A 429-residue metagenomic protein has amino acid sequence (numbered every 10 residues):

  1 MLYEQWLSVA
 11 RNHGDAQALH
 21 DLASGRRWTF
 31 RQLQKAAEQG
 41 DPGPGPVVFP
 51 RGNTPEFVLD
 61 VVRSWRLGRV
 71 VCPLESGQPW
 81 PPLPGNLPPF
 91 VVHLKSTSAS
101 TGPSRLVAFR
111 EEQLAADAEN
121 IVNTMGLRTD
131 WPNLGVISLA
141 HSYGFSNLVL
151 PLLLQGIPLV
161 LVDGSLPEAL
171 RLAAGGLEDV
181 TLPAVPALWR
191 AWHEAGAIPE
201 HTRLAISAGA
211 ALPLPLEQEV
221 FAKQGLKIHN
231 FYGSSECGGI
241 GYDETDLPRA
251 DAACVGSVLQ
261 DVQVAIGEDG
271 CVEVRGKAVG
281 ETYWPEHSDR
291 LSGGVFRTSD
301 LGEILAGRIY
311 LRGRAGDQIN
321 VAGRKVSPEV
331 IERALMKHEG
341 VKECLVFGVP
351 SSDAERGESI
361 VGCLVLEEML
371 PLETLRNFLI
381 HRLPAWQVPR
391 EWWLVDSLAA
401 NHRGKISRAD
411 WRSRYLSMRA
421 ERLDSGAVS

Functional and structural regions predicted by a protein language model:
L2, Q39-G77, V136-S138, K325: Conserved AMP-binding/adenylate-forming
L2-S8, N12-P42, Q78-G85, F109-E112: Conserved AMP-binding/adenylate-forming core of the ANL superfamily
F49, G276, S299-Q387, S397: AMP-binding/adenylate-forming catalytic core of the ANL superfamily
V70, R105-R128, P132-A191, L204 (+1 more regions): AMP-binding/adenylate-forming
V91-L106, A118, S235-E236: Conserved adenylation A10 loop of the ANL superfamily
P183-A184, H193-A250: Gly/Ser/Thr-rich phosphate-binding loop
S257-V258, A265-G294, R314, V326: Conserved ATP/PPi-binding loop(s) of AMP-dependent carboxylate-activating enzymes
L383, P389, V395-Y415, V428-S429: Flexible lysine-rich "adenylation lid" loop at the C-terminal edge of ANL adenylation domains
